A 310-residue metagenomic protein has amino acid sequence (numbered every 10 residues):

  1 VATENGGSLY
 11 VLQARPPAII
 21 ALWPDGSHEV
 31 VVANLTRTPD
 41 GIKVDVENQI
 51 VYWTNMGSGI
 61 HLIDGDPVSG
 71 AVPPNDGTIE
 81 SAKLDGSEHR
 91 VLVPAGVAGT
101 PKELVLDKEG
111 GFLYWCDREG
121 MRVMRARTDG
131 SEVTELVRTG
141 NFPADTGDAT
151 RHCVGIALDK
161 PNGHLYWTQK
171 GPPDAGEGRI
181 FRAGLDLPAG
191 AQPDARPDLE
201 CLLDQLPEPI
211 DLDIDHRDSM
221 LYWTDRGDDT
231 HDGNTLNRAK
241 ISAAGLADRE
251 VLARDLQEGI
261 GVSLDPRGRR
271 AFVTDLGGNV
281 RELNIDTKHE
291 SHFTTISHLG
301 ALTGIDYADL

Functional and structural regions predicted by a protein language model:
V1-V30: An edge-strand/N-cap motif at the start of beta-rich repeat modules
A2-G7, L35-Q49, A95-F112, N141-G163 (+6 more regions): Beta-rich, blade/repeat-based domains predominating in secreted/periplasmic proteins but also intracellular
Y10-L12, Y52-T54, L62, Y114-W115 (+3 more regions): Residue position within the beta-strands of beta-propeller blades
A14, M56-S58, R118, T128 (+5 more regions): Short loop/turn segments immediately following the C-termini of beta-strands
W23-S27, K83-S87, R127-S131, G184-A189 (+3 more regions): Short loop/turn segments that connect beta-strands within beta-propeller blades
S27-A33, E88-P94, E132-G147, P197-L203 (+2 more regions): A short beta-strand motif characteristic of beta-propeller blades
N55-P74, T168-E177, T224-D232: Short, conserved, GDST-rich strand-edge loop motifs in beta-rich repeat architectures
T274-L310: Blade-level signature of beta-propeller repeat domains, shared across WD40, Kelch, NHL, RCC1 and BNR/Asp-box propellers
